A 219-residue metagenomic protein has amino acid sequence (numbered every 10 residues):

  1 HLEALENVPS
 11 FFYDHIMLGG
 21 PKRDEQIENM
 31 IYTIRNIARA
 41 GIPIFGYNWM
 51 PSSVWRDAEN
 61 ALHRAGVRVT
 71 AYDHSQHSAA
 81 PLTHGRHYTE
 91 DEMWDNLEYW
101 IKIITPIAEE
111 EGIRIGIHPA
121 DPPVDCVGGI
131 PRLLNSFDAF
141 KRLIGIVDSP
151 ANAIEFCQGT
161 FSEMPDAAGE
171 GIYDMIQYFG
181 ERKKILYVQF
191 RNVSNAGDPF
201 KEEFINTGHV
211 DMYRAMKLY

Functional and structural regions predicted by a protein language model:
L2-N7, F45-Y47, I115-I117, N152-Q158 (+1 more regions): Hydrophobic faces of well-ordered beta-strands that scaffold small-molecule active sites in alpha/beta enzyme cores
E3-M17: A short glycine/small-residue-enriched secondary-structure motif
N7-S10, W49-S52, A120-V124, Q158-E163 (+1 more regions): Active-site beta-loop-alpha junctions enriched in small/polar residues
D14-A153: Active-site acidic/histidine proton-transfer and metal-coordination neighborhood in alpha/beta enzyme cores
C126-K141, T160-Y219: Gly/Pro-rich active-site loop or hairpin
